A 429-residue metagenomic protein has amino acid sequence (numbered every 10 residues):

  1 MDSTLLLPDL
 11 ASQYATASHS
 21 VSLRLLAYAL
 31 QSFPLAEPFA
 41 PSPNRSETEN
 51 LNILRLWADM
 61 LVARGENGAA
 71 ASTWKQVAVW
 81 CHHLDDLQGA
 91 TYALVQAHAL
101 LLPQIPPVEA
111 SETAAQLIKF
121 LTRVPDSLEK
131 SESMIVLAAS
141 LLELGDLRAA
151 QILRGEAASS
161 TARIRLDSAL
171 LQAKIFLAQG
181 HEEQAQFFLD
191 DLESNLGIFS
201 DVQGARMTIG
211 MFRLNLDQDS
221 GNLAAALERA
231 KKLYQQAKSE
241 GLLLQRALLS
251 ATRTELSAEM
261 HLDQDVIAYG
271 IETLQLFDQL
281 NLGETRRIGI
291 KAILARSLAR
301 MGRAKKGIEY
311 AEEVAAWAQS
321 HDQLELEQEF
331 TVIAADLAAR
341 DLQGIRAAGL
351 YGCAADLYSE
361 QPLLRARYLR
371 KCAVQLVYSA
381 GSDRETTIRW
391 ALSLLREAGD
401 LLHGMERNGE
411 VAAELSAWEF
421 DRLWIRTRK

Functional and structural regions predicted by a protein language model:
D2-L5, S20, N44-N52, D85-A93 (+11 more regions): Alpha-solenoid helical repeat architecture
P8-S18, A27, N52-R64, Y92-P106 (+8 more regions): Tandem amphipathic alpha-helical repeat scaffolds
Y14, V21-P43, E47, I53-L56 (+4 more regions): Leucine-rich, hydrophobic repeat-scaffold detector
H19-S20, N67, L87, P107 (+10 more regions): TPR-repeat structural position
L30-P38, K75-H82, A115-P125, G155-S160 (+6 more regions): Amphipathic alpha-helical segments of tetratricopeptide repeats
F39-S42, A380-T386: Intrinsically disordered, low-complexity Ser/Thr- and acidic-rich flexible linkers and loops, especially at boundaries
D59, G68, S72-L144: A generic tandem-repeat structural signature
